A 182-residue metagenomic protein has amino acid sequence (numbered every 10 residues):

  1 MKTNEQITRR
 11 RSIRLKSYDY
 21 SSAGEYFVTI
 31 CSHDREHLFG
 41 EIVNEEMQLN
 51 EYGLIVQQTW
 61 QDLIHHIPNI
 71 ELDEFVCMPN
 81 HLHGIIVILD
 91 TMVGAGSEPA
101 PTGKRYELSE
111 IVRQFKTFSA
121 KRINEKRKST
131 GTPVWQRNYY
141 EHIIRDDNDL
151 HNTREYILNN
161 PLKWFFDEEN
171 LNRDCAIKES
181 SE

Functional and structural regions predicted by a protein language model:
M1-E182: Short catalytic/metal-binding and nucleic-acid-binding patches
